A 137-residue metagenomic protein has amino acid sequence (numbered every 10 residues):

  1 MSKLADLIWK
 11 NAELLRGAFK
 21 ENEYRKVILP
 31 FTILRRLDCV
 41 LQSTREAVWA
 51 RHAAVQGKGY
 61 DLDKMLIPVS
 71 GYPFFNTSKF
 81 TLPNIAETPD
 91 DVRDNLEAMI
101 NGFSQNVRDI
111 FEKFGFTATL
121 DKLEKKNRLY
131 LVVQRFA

Functional and structural regions predicted by a protein language model:
M1-A137: Non-catalytic, mostly N-terminal accessory regions of nucleic-acid modification and defense proteins
